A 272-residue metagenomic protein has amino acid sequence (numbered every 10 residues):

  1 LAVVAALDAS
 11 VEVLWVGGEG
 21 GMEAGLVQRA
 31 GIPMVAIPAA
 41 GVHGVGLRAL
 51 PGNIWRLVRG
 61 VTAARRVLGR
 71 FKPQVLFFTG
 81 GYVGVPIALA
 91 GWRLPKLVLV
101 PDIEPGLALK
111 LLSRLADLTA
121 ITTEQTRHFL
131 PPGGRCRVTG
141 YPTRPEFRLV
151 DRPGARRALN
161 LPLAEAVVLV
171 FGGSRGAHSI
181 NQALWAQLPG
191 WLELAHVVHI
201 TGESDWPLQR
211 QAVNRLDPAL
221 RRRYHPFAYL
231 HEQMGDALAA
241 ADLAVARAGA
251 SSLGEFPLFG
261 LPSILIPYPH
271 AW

Functional and structural regions predicted by a protein language model:
L1-V13, Q182, A186: N-terminal phosphate-binding or glycine-rich loops at protein starts, especially the Walker A/P-loop of NTPases
A6-R59, R65, R137-P142, E203-D205: Conserved nucleotide-sugar phosphate-binding/catalytic loop shared by glycosyltransferases and other
D8-A9, V67-Q74, L161-L163, A240: Glycine-rich phosphate-binding loop signature in dinucleotide/nucleotide-binding domains
E12, M22, W92-P153: Active-site-proximal region of nucleotide-activated glycan assembly enzymes, centered on histidine/acidic-rich loops
L26, R152-R157, L161-L243: Donor-nucleotide binding loops and adjacent catalytic segments primarily of GT-B fold Leloir glycosyltransferases
R65-L76, V83-L97, K110-L115: Glycosyltransferases and closely related glycan-assembly transferases that use nucleotide-activated donors
P73-V75, F227, L238-S252: Acidic donor-binding loop of glycosyltransferase active sites
L94, A239-A241, E255-I266: Conserved donor-binding/catalytic loop of nucleotide-activated donor transferases
